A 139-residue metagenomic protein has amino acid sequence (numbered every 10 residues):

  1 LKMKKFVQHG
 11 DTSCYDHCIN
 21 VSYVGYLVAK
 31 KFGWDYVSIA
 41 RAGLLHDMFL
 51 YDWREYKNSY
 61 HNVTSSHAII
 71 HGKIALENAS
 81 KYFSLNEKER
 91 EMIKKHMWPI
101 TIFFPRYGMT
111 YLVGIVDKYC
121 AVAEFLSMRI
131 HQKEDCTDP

Functional and structural regions predicted by a protein language model:
L1-P139: Metal-dependent phosphohydrolase cores
